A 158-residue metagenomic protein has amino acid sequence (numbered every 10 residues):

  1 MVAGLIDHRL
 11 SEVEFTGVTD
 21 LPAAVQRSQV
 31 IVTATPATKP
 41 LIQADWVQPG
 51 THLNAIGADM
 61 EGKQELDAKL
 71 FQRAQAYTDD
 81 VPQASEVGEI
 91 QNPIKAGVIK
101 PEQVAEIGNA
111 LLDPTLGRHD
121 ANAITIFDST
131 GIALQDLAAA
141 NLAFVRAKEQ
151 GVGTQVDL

Functional and structural regions predicted by a protein language model:
M1-A34, K39: Glycine-rich phosphate/diphosphate-binding loop of Rossmann-like nucleotide-binding domains
T16, H52-N54, Y77, F127: Structural detector of well-ordered beta-strand residues that form the stable sheet scaffold of enzyme domains
A24-Q26, V47, F71: A short, aliphatic-rich alpha-helical micro-motif
V30, A37-H52, L66-A68: Rossmann-fold NAD(P) dinucleotide-binding segment
V32-T35, A55-I56, D79: Short, well-ordered coil/turn residues at beta-beta hairpins and beta-strand->alpha-helix junctions within
P36-K39, A58-D59, Q83, I132: Short glycine-rich anion-binding loops that position phosphate/pyrophosphate groups of nucleotides and phosphorylated
A44-A58, R73, I94-G97: A short, gly/pro- and small-residue-rich
K63-L158: Adenosine-phosphate binding glycine-rich loop
